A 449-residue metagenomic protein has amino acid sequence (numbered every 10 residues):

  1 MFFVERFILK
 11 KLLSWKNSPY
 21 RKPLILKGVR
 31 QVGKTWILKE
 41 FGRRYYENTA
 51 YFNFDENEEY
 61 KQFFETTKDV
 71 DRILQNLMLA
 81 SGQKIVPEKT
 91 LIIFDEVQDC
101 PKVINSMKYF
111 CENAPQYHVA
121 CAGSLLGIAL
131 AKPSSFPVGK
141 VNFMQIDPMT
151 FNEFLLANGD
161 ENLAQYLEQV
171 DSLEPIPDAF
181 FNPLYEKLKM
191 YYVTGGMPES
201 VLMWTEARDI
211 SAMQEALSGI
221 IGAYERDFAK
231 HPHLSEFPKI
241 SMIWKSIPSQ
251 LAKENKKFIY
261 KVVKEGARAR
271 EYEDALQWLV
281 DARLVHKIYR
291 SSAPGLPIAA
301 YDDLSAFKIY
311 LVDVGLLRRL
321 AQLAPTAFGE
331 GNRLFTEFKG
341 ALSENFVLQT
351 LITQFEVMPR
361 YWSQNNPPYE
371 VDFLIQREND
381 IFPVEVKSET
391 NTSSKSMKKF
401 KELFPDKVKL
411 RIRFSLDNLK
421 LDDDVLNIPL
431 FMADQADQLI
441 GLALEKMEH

Functional and structural regions predicted by a protein language model:
F2, K16-L24, Q31, E40-R44 (+1 more regions): A cross-kingdom feature that marks ATP-driven nucleic-acid transaction machinery
K34: Conserved lysine of the Walker
Y45-Y60: Conserved catalytic segments around the Walker B and adjacent sensor/switch elements of P-loop NTPase domains
E56-P87: Short glycine-rich substrate-engagement loop in P-loop NTPases that contacts/grips substrate
I85-K102: Conserved P-loop NTPase "ATPase switch" module shared by AAA+ and STAND
I93, H118-S124, Q145: Structural recognition of the conserved hydrophobic beta-strand(s) that form the central parallel beta-sheet of P-loop
G127-F143, L155-D160: Short regulatory helix/loop adjacent to the ATP-binding pocket of P-loop NTPases
L156-Q349, T353, P359-N366: Interdomain hinge/linker elements that couple catalytic modules in large macromolecular machines
